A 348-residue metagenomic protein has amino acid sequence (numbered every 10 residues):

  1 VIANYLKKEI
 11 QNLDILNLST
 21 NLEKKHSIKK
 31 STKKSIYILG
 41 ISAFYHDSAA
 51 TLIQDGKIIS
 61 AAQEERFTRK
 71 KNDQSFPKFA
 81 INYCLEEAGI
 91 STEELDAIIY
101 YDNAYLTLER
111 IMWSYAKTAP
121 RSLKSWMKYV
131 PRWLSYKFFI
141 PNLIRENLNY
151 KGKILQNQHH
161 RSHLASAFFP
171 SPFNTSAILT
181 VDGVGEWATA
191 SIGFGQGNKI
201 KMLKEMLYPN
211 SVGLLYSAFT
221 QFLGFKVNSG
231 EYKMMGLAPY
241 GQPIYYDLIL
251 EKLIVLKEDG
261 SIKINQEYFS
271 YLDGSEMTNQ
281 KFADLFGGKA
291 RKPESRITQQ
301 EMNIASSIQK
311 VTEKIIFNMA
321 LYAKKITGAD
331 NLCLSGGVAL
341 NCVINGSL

Functional and structural regions predicted by a protein language model:
V1-L348: Short acidic/glycine-rich loops and adjacent helix/strand connectors that line catalytic pockets where negatively
